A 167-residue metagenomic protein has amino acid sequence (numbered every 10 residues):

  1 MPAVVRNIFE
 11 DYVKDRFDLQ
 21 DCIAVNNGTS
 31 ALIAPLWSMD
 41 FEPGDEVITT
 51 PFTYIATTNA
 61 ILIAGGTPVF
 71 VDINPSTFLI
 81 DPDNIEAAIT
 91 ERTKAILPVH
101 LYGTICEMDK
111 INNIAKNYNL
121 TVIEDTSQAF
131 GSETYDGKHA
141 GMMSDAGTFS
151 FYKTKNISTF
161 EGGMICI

Functional and structural regions predicted by a protein language model:
P2-E46, A60-I63, V69-D72: Phosphate-binding glycine-rich loop
P2-R6, G28-L32, Y54, F78 (+2 more regions): Conserved donor sugar-nucleotide recognition element shared by glycan-biosynthetic enzymes
D11, D109-N112, K138: Active-site phosphate/pyrophosphate- and oxyanion-stabilizing loops and adjacent acidic/basic residues in soluble
W37-L101, I105-T126, G131-E133: PLP-dependent aminotransferase-like
I48, I96-L97, T148-S150, M164-C166: Structural motif
E124-S158: Conserved active-site segment immediately N-terminal to the catalytic lysine that forms the internal aldimine
N156-I167: Conserved core segment of the aminotransferase class I/II
